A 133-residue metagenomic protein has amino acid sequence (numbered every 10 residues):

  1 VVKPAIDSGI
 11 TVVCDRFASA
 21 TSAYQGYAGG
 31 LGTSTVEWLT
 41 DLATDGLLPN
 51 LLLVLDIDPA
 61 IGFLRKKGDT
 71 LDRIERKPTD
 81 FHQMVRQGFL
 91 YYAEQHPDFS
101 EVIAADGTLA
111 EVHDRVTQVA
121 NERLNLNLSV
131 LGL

Functional and structural regions predicted by a protein language model:
V1-V12: Phosphate-binding/switch loop-helix module in NTP-utilizing enzymes
V13, L51-L53, E101-I103: Hydrophobic/aromatic beta-strand patches that form the interior of the parallel beta-sheet core in alpha/beta enzyme
R16, T21-Q87: A glycine- and Lys/Arg-enriched "phosphate-lid" helix/loop adjacent to the NTP-binding pocket of small-molecule kinases
A60-L133: NTP-dependent small-molecule kinase module
